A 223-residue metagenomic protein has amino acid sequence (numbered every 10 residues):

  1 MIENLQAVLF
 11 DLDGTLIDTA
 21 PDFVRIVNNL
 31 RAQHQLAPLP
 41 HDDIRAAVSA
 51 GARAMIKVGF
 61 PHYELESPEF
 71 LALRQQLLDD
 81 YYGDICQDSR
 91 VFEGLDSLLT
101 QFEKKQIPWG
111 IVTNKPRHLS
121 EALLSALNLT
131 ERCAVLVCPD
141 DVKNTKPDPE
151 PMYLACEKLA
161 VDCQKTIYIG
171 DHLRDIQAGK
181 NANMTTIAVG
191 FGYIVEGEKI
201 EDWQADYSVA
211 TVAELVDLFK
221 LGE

Functional and structural regions predicted by a protein language model:
M1-A7, T100-E103, R117, E121-E223: Asp-based, Mg2+/Mn2+-dependent phosphohydrolase catalytic module
I2-S97, E103-K105, P116-H118: N-terminal helical cap/lid subdomain that shapes the substrate entry/recognition surface in HAD-like hydrolases
L9-D11, V112, I169: Generic enzyme active-site microenvironment
D18, S89, I111, T166-I167: Residue-level marker of alpha-helix boundaries and capping positions
F23, V48, I56, L77 (+4 more regions): Conserved short hydrophobic patches within well-ordered secondary structure
V91, V112, N144: Residue-level marker of regulatory loop/turn positions in helix-turn-helix DNA-binding domains and in histidine
P108-G110, T185: Proline-centered loop/turn at the N-terminus of a beta-strand
